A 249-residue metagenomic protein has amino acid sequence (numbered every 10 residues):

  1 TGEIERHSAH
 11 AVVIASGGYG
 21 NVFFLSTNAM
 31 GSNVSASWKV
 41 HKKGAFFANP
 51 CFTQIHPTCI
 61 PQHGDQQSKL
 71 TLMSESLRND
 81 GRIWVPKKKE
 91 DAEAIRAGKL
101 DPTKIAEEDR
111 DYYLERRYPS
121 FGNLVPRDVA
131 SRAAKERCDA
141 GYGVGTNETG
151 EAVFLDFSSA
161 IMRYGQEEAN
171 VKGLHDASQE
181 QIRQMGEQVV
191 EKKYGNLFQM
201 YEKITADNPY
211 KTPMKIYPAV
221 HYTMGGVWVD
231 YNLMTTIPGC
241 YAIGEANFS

Functional and structural regions predicted by a protein language model:
T1, K192-N247: A glycine-rich dinucleotide-binding beta-alpha-beta segment and adjacent secondary-structure elements that constitute
R6-G17, V40, C240-G244: Short hydrophobic core segments
H10-V12, A45-F46, R82, G226-V227 (+1 more regions): Structural motif
I14-N28: Flavin (primarily FAD) binding-site architecture
G17, H175, F248-S249: A short small-residue
N21, P57-I60, F248-S249: Short, surface-exposed loop/turn segments at secondary-structure boundaries that line and modulate
M30-A45: Gly/Ser/Thr-rich active-site loops/lids in small-molecule metabolic enzymes that frequently grip phosphoryl groups
K39, F46-M200: An anion/pyrophosphate-binding glycine-rich loop and adjacent beta-alpha core in soluble alpha-beta enzymes
